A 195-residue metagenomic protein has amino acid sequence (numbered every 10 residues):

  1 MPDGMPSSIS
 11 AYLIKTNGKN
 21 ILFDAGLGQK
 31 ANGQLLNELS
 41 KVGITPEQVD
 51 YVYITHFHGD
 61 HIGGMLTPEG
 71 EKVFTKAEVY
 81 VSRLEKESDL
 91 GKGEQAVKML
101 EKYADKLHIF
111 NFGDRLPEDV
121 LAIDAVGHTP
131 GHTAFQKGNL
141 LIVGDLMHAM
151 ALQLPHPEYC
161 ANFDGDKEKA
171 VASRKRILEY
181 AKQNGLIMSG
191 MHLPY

Functional and structural regions predicted by a protein language model:
M1-K41, A134-L146: Conserved beta-strand hairpin/beta-sheet module of binuclear metal-dependent hydrolase folds, prominently
M5-P6, K15, K72-F74, K182: Extracellular/periplasmic catalytic domains that process cell-envelope and extracellular macromolecules
L22-A25, D50-D60, Y80-S82, D124-G127 (+4 more regions): Active-site neighborhood of phospho(di)ester-bond hydrolases with catalytic His/Asp-centered motifs
Q29-K30, F57-G64, S88, T129-T133 (+2 more regions): Active-site environment of divalent metal-dependent phosphoester hydrolases
N32-Y80: Active-site metal-binding motif and surrounding structural segment of the metallo-beta-lactamase
K41-I44, T75-D124, T129, K169-G185: Metallo-beta-lactamase
G64-T67, G93, L154-H156: Short amphipathic alpha-helical segments
P130, N139-Y195: Cap/insert and terminal regions of metallo-dependent hydrolase folds
